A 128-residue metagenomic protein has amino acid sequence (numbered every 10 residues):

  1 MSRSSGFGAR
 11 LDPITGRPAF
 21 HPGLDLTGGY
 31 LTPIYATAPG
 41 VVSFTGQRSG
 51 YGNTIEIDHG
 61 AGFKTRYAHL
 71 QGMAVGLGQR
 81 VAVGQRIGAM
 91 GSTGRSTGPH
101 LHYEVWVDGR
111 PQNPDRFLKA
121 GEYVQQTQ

Functional and structural regions predicted by a protein language model:
M1-Q128: Catalytic cores of peptidoglycan-degrading enzymes
